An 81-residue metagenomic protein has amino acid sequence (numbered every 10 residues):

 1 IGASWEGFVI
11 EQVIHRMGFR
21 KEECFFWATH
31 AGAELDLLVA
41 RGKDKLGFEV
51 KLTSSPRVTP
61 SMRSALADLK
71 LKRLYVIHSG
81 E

Functional and structural regions predicted by a protein language model:
I1-E81: A cross-kingdom feature that marks ATP-driven nucleic-acid transaction machinery
